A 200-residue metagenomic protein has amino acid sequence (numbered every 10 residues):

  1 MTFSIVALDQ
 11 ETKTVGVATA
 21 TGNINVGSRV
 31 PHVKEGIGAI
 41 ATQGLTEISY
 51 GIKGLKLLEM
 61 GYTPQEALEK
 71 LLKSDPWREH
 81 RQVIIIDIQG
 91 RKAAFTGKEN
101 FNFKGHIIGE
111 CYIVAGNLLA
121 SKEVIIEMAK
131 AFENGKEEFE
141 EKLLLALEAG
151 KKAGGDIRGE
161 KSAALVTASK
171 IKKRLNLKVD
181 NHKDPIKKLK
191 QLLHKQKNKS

Functional and structural regions predicted by a protein language model:
M1-S200: N-terminal nucleophile
